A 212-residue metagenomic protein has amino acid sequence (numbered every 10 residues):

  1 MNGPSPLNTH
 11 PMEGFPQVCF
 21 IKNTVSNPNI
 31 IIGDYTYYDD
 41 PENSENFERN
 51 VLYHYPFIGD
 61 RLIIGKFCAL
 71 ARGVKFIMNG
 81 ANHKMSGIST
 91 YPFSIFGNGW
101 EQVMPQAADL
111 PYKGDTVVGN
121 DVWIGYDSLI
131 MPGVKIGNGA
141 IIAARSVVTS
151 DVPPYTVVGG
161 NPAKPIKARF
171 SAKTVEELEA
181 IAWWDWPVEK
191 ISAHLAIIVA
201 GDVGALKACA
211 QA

Functional and structural regions predicted by a protein language model:
M1-N29, F93: Extended, small-residue-rich solenoid/repeat segments and analogous flexible loops that form exposed scaffolds
N2, F93-S94, W100-I130, P162-A212: C-terminal segments of enzyme domains that contribute to small-molecule binding surfaces
S5-L7, V25, G33, Y38 (+1 more regions): Extracellular parallel beta-helix/beta-solenoid repeat domains
F20, I30, Y37-I130: Flexible, glycine/small-residue-enriched loop-and-beta-strand segment within the central core of proteins
Y112, D127-A140, S146-T149: Beta-rich strand-turn-strand
I142, G160: Conserved G/P- and acidic residue-centered "switch" motifs that form tight phosphate/ATP-binding loops in soluble
